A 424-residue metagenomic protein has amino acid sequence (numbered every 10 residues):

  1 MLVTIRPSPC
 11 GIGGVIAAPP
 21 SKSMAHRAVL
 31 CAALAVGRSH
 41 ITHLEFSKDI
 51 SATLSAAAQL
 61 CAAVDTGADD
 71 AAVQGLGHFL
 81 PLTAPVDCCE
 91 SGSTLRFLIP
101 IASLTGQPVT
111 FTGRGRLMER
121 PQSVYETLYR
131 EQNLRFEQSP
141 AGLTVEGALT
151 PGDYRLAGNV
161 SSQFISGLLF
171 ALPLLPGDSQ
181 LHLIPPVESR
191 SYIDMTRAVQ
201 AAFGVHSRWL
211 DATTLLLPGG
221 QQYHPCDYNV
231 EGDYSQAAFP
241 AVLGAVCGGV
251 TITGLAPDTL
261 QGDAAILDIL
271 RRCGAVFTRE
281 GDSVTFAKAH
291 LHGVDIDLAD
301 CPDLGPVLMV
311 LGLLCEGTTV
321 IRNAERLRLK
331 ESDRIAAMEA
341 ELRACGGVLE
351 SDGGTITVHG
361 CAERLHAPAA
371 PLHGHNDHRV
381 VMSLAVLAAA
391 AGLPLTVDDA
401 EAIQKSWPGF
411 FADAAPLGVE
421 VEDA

Functional and structural regions predicted by a protein language model:
M1-A424: Short, structured segments at the rim of ligand-binding sites
